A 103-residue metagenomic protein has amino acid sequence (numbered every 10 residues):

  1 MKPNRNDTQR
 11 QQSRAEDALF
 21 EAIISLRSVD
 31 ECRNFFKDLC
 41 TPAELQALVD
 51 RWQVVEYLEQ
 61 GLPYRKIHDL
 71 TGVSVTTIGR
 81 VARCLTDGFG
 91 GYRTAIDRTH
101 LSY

Functional and structural regions predicted by a protein language model:
M1-L26: General nucleic-acid-binding
V29-D50: Short, Lys/Arg-enriched anionic-surface-contact patches
L48-L62: Short, amphipathic alpha-helical "recognition" segments used to contact nucleic acids or chromatin
G61-I67, D87-G90: Short helix-capping/linker segments at secondary-structure and domain boundaries
K66-T71, I78: Short alpha-helical "recognition helix" segments of helix-turn-helix
A82-I96: Short, solvent-exposed alpha-helical "recognition" segments
A95-Y103: Intrinsically disordered, low-complexity basic tails/linkers immediately adjacent to helix-turn-helix/homeobox/MYB/SANT
